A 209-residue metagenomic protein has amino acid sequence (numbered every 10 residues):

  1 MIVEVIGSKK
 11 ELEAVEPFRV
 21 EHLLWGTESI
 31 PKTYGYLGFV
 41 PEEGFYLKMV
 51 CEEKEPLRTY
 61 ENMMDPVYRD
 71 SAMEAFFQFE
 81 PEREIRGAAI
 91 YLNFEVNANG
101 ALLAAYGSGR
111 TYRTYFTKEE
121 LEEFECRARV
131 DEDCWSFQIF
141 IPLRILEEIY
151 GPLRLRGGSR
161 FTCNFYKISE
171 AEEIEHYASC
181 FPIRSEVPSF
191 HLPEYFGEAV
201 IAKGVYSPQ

Functional and structural regions predicted by a protein language model:
M1-Q209: Structural preference for beta-rich elements and adjacent junctions enriched in aromatics
